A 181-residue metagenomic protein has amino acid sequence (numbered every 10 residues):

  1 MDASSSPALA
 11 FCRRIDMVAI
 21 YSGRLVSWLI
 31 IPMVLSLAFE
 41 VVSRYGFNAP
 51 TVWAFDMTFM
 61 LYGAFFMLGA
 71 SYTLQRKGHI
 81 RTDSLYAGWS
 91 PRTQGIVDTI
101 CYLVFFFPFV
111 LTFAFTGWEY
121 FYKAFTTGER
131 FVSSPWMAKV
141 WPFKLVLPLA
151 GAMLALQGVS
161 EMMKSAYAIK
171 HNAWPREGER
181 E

Functional and structural regions predicted by a protein language model:
M1-E181: Alpha-helical transmembrane segments and membrane-interface helix-loop junctions in multi-pass membrane proteins
